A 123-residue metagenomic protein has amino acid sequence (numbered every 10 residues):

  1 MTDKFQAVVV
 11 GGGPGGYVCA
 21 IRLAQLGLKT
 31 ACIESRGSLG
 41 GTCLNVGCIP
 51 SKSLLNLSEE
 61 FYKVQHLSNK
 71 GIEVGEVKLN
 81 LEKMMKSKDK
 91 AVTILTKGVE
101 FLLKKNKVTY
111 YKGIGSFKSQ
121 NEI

Functional and structural regions predicted by a protein language model:
M1-G13: Beta1/beta-strand and adjacent pyrophosphate-binding region of the FAD-binding site in flavoprotein oxidoreductases
T2-F5, R22-L28, E34-I123: Glycine-rich flavin
V10, I33-E34: The conserved SAM/SAH-binding core of class I Rossmann-like methyltransferase domains, concentrating on the hydrophobic
G16-Y17: N-terminal Rossmann-fold NAD(P) dinucleotide-binding loop
